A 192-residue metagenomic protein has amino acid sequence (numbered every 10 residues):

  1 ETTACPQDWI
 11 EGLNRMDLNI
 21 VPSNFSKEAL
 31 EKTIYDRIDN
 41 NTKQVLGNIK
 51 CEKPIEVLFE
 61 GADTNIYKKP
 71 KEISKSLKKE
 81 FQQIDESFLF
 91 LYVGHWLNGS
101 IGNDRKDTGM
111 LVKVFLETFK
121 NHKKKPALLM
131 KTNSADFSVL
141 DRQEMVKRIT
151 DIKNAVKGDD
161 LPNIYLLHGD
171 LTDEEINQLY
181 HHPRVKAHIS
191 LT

Functional and structural regions predicted by a protein language model:
T2, S23-S26, T132-D136: Short beta-alpha junction loops
T2-L18: Membrane-proximal helix-turn-helix segments that form the acceptor-binding/catalytic region of lipid-linked
I10-R15, I49-K50, K120: Short, conserved loop/helix-junction motifs that constitute active-site signature segments in enzyme catalytic cores
M16, S87, P183-A187: Local beta-strand N-terminus motif with an aromatic residue
L18-I73: Donor nucleotide-sugar binding/catalytic pocket of nucleotide-sugar-dependent glycosyltransferases
I20, E56, Y165, A187-I189: Hydrophobic/aromatic beta-strand patches that form the interior of the parallel beta-sheet core in alpha/beta enzyme
D63-Q178, H182: Conserved catalytic-core segment of nucleotide-activated headgroup transferases in glycan assembly
Q178-T192: Acidic donor-binding loop of glycosyltransferase active sites
